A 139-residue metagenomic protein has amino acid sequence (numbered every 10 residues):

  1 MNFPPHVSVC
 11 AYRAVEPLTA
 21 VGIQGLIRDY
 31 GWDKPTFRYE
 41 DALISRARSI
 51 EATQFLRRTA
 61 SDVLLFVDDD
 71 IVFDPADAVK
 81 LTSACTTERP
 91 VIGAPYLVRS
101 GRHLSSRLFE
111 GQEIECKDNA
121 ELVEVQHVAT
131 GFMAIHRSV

Functional and structural regions predicted by a protein language model:
M1-A42, R46: N-proximal low-complexity "stem/linker" segments adjacent to membrane-targeting elements
F3, T59, T87: Structured loop/turn residues at beta-strand edges in well-structured enzyme cores
Y12-A14, I71, L97-R99: Residue-level marker for beta-strand->alpha-helix junctions and adjacent short loops that shape enzyme
G25-R28, T53, R57, S83: Short, well-ordered alpha-helices that flank and scaffold nucleotide-derived cofactor binding pockets
S49-V63: Active-site nucleotide-sugar/metal-binding loop of Leloir-type enzymes
A52, D74-V139: Conserved catalytic core of nucleotide-sugar-dependent glycosyltransferases
A60-V72: Short beta-strand-to-loop acidic/aromatic patch adjacent to the donor-nucleotide binding site
